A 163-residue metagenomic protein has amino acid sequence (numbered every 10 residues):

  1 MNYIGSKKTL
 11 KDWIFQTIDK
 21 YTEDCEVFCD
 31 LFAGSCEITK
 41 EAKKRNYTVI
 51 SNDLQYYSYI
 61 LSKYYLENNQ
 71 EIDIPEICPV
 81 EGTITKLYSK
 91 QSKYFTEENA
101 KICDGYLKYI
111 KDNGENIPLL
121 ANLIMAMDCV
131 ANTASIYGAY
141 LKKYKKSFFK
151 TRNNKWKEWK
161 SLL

Functional and structural regions predicted by a protein language model:
M1-F32, E37-K44, N68: S-adenosyl-L-methionine
K11, Q91-L163: SAM-dependent nucleic-acid methyltransferase catalytic core
Y21, Y56-G114: Non-catalytic nucleic-acid substrate-recognition regions in nucleic-acid-modifying enzymes
S35, L54-Y56, L123-M125: Short glycine-rich, polar/acidic loop-and-turn segments at beta strand-coil junctions
K44-N46, Y64-E67, A134: Short, glycine/charged-enriched secondary-structure capping and boundary segments
V49-D53: Conserved SAM-binding motif I beta-strand of class I
